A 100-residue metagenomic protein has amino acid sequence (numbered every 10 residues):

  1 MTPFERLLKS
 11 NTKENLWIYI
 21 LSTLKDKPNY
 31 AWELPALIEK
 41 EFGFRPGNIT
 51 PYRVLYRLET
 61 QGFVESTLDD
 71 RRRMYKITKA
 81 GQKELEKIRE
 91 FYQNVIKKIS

Functional and structural regions predicted by a protein language model:
M1-K9: Short, Lys/Arg-enriched N-terminal segment that forms or immediately precedes the first helix of a structured domain
F4, K83-S100: Amphipathic alpha-helical dimerization/coiled-coil segments that flank or bridge DNA-binding/regulatory modules
K9-T50: N-terminal helix-turn-helix DNA-binding core of bacterial DNA-binding proteins
Y52-R57: Short, hydrophobic-biased segments on the C-terminal half of alpha helices that form "recognition helices"
E59-D70, K76: Beta-hairpin "wing" of winged helix-turn-helix
D70-R89: Basic, amphipathic "hinge/linker" alpha-helix immediately C-terminal to the N-terminal HTH DNA-binding motif
